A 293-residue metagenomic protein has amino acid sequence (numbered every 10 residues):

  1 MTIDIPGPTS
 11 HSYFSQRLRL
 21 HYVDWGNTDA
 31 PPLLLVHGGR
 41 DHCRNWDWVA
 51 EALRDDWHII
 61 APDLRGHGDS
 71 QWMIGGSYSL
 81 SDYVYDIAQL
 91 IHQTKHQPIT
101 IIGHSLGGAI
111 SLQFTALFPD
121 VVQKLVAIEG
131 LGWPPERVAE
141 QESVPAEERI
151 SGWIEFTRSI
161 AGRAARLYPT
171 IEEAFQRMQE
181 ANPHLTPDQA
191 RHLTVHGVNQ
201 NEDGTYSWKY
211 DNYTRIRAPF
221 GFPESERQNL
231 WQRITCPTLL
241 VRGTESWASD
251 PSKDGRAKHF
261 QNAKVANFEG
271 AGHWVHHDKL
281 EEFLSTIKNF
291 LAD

Functional and structural regions predicted by a protein language model:
M1-L34, R54-W57, K95-Q97, G132-W133 (+2 more regions): Alpha/beta-hydrolase fold catalytic core
V23-W72, G76, R256: Conserved HGGG/HGGXW glycine-rich cap/lid loop of the alpha/beta-hydrolase fold
D82-I99: Conserved acidic catalytic loop of the alpha/beta-hydrolase fold
Q97-S143: Conserved hydrolase catalytic core segment
I128-R166: A catalytic-pocket lid/entrance helix-loop region that shapes and gates access to the active site across common
G162-G221: Conserved alpha/beta-hydrolase catalytic His-Asp/Glu region
Q228, Q232-A271: Conserved loop-alpha-helix segment in the C-terminal half of the alpha/beta-hydrolase fold that carries the catalytic
F268-L284: Catalytic histidine-centered segment of alpha/beta-hydrolase-like enzymes
